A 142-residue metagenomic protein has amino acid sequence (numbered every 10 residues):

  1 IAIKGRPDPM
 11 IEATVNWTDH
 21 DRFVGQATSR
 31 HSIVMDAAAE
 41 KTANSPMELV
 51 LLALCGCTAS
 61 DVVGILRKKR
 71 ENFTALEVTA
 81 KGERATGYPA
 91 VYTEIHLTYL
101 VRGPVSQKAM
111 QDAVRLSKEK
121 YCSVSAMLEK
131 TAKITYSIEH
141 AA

Functional and structural regions predicted by a protein language model:
A2-L52, V62-A142: Extended beta-strand/beta-hairpin segments
L54-C57: Alpha-helical metal-binding/catalytic segments enriched in His/Glu/Asp
